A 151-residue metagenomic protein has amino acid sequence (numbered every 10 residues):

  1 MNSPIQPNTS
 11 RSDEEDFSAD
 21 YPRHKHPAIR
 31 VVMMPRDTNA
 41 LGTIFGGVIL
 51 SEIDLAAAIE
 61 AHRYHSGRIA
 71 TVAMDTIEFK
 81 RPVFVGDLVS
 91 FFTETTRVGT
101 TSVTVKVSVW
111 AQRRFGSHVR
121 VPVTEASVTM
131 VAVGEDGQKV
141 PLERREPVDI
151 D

Functional and structural regions predicted by a protein language model:
N2-R11, F17-A19, R23-I29, F84-L88 (+1 more regions): HotDog/MaoC-like acyl-thioester-processing domains
R36: Catalytic core of tubulin tyrosine ligase-like
G47-G67: Active-site helix/loop of acyl-thioester processing domains in fatty-acid/polyketide metabolism, spanning hotdog-fold
M74-T76, E125: Extracellular/lumenal ectodomain signal focusing on beta-strand-rich modules and carbohydrate-recognition contexts
